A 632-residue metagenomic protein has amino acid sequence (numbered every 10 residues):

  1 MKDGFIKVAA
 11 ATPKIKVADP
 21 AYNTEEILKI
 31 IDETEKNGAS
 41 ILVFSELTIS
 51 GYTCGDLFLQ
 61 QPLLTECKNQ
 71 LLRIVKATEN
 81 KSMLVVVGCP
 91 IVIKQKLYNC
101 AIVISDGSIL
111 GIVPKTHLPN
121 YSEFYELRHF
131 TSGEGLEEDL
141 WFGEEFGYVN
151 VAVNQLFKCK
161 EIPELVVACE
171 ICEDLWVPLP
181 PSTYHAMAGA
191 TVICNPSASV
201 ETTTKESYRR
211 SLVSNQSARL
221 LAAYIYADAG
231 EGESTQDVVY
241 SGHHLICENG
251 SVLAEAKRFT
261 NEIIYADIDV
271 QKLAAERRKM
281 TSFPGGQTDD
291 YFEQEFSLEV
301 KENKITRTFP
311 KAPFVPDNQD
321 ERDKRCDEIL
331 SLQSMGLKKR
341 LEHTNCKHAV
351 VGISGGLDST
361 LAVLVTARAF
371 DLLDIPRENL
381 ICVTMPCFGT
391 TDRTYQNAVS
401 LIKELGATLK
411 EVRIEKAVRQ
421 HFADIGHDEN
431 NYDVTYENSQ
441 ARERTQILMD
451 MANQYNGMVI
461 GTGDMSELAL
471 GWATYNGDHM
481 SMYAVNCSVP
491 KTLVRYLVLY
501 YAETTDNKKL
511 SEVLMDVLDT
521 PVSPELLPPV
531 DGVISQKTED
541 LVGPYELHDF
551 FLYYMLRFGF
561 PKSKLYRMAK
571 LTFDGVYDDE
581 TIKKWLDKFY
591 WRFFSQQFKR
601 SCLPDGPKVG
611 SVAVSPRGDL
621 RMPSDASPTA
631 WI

Functional and structural regions predicted by a protein language model:
M1-G352, R368-R377, L409: Enzyme catalytic cores with a strong preference for nitrogen-chemistry domains
I6, P163-L165, A222, E231-S234 (+4 more regions): ATP/NTP-dependent adenylation/nucleotidyl-transfer catalytic domains that generate, transfer, or process NMP-activated
